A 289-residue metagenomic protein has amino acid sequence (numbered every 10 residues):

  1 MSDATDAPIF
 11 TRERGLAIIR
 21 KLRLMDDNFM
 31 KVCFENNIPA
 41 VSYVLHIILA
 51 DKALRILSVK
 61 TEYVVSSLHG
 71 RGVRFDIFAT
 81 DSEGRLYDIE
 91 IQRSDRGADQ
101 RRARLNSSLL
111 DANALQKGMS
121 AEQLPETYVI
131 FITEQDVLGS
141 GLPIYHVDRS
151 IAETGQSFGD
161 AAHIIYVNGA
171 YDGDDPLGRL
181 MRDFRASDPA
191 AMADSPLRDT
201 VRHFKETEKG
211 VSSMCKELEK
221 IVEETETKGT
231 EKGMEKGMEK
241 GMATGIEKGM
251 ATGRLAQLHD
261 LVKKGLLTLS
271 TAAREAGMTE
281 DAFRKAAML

Functional and structural regions predicted by a protein language model:
M1-H163, G173-D175: Accessory alpha/beta interaction modules
S2-L22, T80, Y87-Q92, D172 (+1 more regions): Short, charged alpha-helical interaction segments and adjacent helix-coil junctions
Y166: Catalytic-site signature of metal-activated, phosphate-bearing donor transferases, centered on the GT-A/GT-A-like
